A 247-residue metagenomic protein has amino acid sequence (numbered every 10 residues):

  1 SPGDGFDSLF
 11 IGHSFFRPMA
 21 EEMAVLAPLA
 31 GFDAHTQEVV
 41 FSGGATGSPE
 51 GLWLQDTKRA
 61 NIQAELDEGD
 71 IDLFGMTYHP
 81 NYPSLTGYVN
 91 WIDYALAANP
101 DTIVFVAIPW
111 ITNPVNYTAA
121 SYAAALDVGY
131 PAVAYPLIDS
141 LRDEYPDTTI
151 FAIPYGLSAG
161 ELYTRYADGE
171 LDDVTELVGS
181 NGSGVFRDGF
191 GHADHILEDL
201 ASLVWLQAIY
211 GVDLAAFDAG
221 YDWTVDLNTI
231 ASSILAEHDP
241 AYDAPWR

Functional and structural regions predicted by a protein language model:
G5-D7: Extreme N-terminal starter segment of soluble prokaryotic enzymes
L9-I11, R17-W91: Conserved SGNH/GDSL esterase-like catalytic core that processes O-acyl groups on lipids and polysaccharides
A24, Y135-I138, S232: Generic solvent-exposed, charged/amphipathic alpha-helical segments that serve as macromolecular interface scaffolds
L26, A30, L141-E144, V212 (+1 more regions): Solvent-exposed amphipathic alpha-helical surface segments
Q63-H195, Q207, A216: Alpha-helical cap/lid subdomain in secreted, periplasmic, or secretory-pathway luminal O-acyl-processing enzymes
E176-R247: Conserved catalytic region of serine esterases and O-acyltransferases that act on ester linkages in lipids
